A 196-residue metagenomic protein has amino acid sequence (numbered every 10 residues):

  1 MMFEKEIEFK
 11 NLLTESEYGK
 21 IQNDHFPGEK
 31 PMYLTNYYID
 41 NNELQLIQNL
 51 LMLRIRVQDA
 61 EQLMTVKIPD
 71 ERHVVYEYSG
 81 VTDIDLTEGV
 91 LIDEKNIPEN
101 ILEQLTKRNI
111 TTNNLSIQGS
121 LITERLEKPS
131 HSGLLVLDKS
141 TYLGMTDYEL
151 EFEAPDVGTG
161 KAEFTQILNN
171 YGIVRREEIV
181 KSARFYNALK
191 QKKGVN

Functional and structural regions predicted by a protein language model:
M1-N196: Phosphate-end processing signature that detects enzymes handling 5′-triphosphorylated RNA and polyphosphate
